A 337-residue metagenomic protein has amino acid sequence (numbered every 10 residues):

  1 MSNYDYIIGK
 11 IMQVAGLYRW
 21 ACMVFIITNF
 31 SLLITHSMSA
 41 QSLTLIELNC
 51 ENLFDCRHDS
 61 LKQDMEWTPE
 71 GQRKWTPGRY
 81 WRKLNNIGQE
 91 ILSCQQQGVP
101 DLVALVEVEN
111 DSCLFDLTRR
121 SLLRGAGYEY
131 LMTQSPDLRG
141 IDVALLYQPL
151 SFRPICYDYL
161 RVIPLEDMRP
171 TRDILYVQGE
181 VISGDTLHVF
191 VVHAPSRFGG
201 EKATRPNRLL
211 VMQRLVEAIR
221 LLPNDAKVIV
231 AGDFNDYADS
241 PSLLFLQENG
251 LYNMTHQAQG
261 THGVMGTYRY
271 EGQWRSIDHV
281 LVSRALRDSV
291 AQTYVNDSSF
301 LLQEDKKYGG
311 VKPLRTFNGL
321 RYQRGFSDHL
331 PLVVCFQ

Functional and structural regions predicted by a protein language model:
I7, M38-R120, G125, L131 (+5 more regions): N-terminal, active-site-proximal structural segment of metallo-dependent hydrolase catalytic domains
A21-L32: Bacterial N-terminal signal peptides
C50, L102, V108-L187, A194: Structured beta-strand-rich core segments of catalytic domains in phosphoester-bond hydrolases
L61, I182-D185, F190-T204: Active-site His/acidic residue clusters
G71-G78, V99-L105, M132-T133, I163-L165 (+4 more regions): Second-shell loop/turn segments in exported
N110-S112, L138-G140, R197-G199, N235-P241 (+1 more regions): Active-site environment of divalent metal-dependent phosphoester hydrolases
K202-D225: A long, amphipathic alpha-helix that forms part of the scaffold/cap immediately adjacent to metal-dependent active
E217-V228, D236-Q337: Metal-dependent phosphoester-hydrolase catalytic domains
